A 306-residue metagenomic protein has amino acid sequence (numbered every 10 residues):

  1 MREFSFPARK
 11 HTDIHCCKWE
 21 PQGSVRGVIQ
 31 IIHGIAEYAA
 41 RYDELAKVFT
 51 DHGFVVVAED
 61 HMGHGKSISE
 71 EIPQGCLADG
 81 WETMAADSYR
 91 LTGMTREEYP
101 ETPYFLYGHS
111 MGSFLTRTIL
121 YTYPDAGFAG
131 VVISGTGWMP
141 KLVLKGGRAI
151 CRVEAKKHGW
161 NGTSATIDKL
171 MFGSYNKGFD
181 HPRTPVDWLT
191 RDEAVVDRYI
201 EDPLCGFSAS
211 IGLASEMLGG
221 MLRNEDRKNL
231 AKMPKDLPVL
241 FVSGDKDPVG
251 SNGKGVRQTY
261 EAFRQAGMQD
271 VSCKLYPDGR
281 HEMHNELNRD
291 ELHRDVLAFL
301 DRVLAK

Functional and structural regions predicted by a protein language model:
M1-G23: N-terminal cap/lid segment of alpha/beta-hydrolase-fold proteins
I29, H33-E37, S110, D245-K246: Active-site glycine-rich loops that stabilize anionic/oxyanionic intermediates across multiple enzyme folds
R41-E71: Conserved alpha/beta-hydrolase
L77-R96: Alpha/beta-hydrolase active-site loop
Y99-S110: Alpha/beta-hydrolase fold nucleophile elbow
T116-L204: Alpha/beta-hydrolase-fold enzymes
F241-S243: Short beta-strand/loop motif that positions the catalytic acidic residue of the alpha/beta-hydrolase fold
A266-K306: Catalytic active-site module of serine/aspartate enzymes centered on a nucleophile-bearing elbow/loop
